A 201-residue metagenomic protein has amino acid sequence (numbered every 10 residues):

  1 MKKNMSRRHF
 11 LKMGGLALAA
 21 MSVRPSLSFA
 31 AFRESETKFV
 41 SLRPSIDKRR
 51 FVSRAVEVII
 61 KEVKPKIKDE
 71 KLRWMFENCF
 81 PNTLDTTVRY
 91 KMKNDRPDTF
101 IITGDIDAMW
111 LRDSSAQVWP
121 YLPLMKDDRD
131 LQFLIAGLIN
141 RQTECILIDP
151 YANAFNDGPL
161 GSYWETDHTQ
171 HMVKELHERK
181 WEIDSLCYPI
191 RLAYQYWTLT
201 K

Functional and structural regions predicted by a protein language model:
K2, V40-D47, F51, V63-K71 (+2 more regions): A short N-terminal beta->alpha junction/helix N-cap motif
K3, H9-F32: N-terminal export signals
R24-K61: C-terminal segment of N-terminal export signals and the immediately downstream linker at the start of the mature
E34-P44, P97-R112, Y194-W197: Basic/polar, acidic-poor N-terminal "presequence/leader" segments that form or can form short amphipathic helices
R54-K91, R141, C145: Amphipathic alpha-helical dimerization/protein-protein interaction segment
P81-W110, L131: Internal amphipathic alpha-helical repeat/solenoid segments
D107-K201: Aromatic-rich carbohydrate-recognition surfaces in CAZymes
